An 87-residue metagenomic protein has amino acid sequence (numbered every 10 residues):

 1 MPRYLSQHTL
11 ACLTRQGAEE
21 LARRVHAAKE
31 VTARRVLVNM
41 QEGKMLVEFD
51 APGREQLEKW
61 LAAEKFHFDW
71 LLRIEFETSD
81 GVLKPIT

Functional and structural regions predicted by a protein language model:
M1-A27, F76-T87: Short S/T/G/P-rich N-terminal loop/turn motif that feeds into the first structured element of a domain
Q7, E48-D50: Short hydrophobic/aromatic beta-strand micro-patches that form the beta-sheet surface supporting nucleotide- or nucleic
V25-L46: Short, glycine- and small/hydrophobic-rich beta-strand elements in well-ordered beta-sheets
A28-E30, P52-E77: An amphipathic, aromatic/His-enriched active-site/gating alpha helix that lines ligand/cofactor pockets
N39, G43, F66-T87: Glycine-rich beta-strand-turn "strand-cap" elements at beta-sheet edges
